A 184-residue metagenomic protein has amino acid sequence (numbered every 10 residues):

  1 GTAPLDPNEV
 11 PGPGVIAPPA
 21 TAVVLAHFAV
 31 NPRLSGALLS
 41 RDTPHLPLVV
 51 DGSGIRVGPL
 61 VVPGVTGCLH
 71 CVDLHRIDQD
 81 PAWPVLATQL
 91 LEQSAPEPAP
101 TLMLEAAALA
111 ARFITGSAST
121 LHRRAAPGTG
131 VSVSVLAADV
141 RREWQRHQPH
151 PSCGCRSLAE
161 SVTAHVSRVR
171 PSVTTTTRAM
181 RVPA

Functional and structural regions predicted by a protein language model:
G1-A184: Adenine nucleotide-associated cytosolic modules
